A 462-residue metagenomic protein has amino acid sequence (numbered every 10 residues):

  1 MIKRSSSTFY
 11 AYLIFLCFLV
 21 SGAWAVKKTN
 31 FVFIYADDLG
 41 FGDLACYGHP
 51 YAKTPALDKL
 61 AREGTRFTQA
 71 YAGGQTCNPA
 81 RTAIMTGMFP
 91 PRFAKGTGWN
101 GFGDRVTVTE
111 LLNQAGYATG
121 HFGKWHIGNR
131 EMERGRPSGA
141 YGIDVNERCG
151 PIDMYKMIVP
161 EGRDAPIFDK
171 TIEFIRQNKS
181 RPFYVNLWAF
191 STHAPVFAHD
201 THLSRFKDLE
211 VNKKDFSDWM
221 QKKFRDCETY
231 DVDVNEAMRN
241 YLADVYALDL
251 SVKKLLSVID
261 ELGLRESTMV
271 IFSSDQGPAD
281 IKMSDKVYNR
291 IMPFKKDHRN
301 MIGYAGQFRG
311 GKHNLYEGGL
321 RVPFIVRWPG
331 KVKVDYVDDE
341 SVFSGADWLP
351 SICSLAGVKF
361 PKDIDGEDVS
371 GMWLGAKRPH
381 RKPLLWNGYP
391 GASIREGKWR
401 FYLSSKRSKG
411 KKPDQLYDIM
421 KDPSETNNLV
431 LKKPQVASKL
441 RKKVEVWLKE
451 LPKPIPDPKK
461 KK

Functional and structural regions predicted by a protein language model:
M1-F9: Positively charged n-region of N-terminal signal peptides that target proteins for export
I2-K3, W24-Q415, K421-K462: Formylglycine-dependent sulfatase
Y10-S21: Bacterial N-terminal signal peptides
